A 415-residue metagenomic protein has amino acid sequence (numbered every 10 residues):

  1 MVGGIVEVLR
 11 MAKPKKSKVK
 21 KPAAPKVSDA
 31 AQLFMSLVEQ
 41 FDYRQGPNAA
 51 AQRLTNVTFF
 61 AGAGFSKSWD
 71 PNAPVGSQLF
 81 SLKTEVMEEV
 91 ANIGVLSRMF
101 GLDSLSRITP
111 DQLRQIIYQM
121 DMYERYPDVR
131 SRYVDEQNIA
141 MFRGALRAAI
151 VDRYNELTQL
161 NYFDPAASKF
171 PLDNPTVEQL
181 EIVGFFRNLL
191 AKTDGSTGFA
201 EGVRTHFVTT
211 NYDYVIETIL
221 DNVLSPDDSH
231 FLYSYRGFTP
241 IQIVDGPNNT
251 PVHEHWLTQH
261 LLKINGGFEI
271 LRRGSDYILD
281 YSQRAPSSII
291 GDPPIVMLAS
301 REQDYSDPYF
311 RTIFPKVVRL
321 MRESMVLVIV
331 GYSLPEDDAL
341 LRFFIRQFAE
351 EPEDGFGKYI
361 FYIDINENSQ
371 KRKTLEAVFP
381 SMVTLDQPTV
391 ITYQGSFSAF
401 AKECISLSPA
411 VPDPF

Functional and structural regions predicted by a protein language model:
I5-A61, F65-W69, Y309-F415: SIR2/sirtuin-family catalytic core signature
I5-T218, P226: Gly/serine-rich nucleotide phosphate-binding loop at the start of the catalytic core of nucleotide/ADP-ribose-handling
G64-K67, Y212-V215, N222, G266-I270 (+2 more regions): Short, solvent-exposed loop/turn segments at secondary-structure junctions
V129, H260-F268, T389-F397: Acidic carboxylate-rich catalytic motifs and surrounding loops in phosphoryl-/glycosyl-chemistry enzymes
N138-R187, Y214, T218-I219, V223-R322: Active-site gating loop/helix substructures
V203, T258-Q259, G355-F356: Short glycine-/polar-rich loops that comprise or flank the Walker A/P-loop and associated switch/sensor motifs
H206-V208, H260-L262, V328, F361-I363: Hydrophobic/aromatic beta-strand patches that form the interior of the parallel beta-sheet core in alpha/beta enzyme
